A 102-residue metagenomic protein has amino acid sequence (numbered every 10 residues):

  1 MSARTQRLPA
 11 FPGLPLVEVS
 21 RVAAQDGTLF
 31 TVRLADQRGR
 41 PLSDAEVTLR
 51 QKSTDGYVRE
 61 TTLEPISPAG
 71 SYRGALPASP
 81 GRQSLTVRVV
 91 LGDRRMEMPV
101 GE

Functional and structural regions predicted by a protein language model:
M1-G27: Transition segment at domain starts
A24-R38: Beta-strand-rich structural segments
G27, A69, P80-S84: Extracellular Ig-like/FN3 beta-sandwich strand-entry sites
R38-D44: A short beta-turn/strand-edge loop motif at beta-sheet boundaries
T48-T62: Short amphipathic beta-strand segments in non-cytosolic proteins
R59, I66-G74: Aromatic sugar-binding surface patches on proteins that engage polysaccharides or sugar-phosphate polymers
R82-G92: Short, aromatic- and glycine-rich surface loops/edge beta-strands on solvent-exposed regions
D93-E102: Edge beta-strands of extracellular beta-sandwich domains
